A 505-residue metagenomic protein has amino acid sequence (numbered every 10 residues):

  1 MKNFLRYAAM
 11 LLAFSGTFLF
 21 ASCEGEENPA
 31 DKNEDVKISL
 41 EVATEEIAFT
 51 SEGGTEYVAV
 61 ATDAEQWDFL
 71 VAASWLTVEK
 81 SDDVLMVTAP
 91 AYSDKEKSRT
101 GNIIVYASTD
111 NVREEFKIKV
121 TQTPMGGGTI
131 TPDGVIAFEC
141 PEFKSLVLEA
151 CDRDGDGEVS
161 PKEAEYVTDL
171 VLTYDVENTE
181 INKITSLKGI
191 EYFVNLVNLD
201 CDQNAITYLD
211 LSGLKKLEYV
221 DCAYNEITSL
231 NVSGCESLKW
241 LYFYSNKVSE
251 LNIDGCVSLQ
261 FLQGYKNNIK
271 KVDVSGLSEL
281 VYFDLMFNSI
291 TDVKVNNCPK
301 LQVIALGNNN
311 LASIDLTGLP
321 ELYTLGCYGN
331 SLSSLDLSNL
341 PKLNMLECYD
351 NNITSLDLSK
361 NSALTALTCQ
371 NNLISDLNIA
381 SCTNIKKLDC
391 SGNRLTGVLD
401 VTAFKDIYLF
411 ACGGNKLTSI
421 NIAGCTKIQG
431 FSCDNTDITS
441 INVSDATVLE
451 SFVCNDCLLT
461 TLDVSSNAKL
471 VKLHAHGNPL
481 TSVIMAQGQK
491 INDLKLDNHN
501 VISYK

Functional and structural regions predicted by a protein language model:
S15-E46, V112-V135: Bacterial Sec-dependent N-terminal signal peptides
T55-T88: Surface-exposed binding patches on compact interaction domains or structured appendages
K95-N111: A short beta-strand micro-motif common to beta-rich folds, especially ectodomain repeats
E158-L209, G213-L214: LRR N-terminal entry segment and analogous cap-like coil->beta motifs
L170-T173, L199-C201, V220-C222, K239-F243 (+12 more regions): Conserved hydrophobic beta-strand positions in leucine-rich repeat
N182, N204, N225, N246 (+12 more regions): Consensus "Asn ladder" position of solenoid repeat domains
L187-I190, L209-L211, L230, L251 (+11 more regions): Canonical leucine-rich repeat
S465-K505: Leucine-rich solenoid repeat scaffolds
